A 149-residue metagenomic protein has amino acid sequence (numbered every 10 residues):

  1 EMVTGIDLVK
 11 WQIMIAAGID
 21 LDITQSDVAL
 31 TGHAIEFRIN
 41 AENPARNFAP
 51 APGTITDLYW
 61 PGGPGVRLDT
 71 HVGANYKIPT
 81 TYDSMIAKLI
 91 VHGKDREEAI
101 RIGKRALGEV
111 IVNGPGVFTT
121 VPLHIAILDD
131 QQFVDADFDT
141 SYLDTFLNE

Functional and structural regions predicted by a protein language model:
E1-E149: ATP-dependent carboxylate activation and anion-phosphoryl transfer catalytic cores that bind Mg-ATP to form
